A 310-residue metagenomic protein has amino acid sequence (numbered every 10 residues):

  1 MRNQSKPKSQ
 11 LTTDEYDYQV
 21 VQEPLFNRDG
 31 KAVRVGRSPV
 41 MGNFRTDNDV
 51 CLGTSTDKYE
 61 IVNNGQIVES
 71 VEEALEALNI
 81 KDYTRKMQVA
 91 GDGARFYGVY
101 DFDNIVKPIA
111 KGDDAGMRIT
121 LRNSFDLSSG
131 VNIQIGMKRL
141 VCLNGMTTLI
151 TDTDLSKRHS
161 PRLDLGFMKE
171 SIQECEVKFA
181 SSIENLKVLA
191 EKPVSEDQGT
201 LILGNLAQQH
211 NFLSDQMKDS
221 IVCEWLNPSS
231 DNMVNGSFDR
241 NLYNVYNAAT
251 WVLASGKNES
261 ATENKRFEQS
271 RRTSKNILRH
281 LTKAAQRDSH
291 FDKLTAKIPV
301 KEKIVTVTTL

Functional and structural regions predicted by a protein language model:
M1-E69, N79: Feature for intrinsically disordered/low-complexity regulatory segments and propeptides
M1-R28, Q88, N104-L310: Intrinsically disordered, low-complexity regions enriched in serine/threonine
R37, M41, V50-T54, Y83 (+3 more regions): A near-ubiquitous, low-amplitude feature marking generic local secondary-structure context
V62-E73, R95-Y97, G116: Short, well-structured alpha-helical interface segments that form or flank functional binding sites
E73-E76, W251: Extended, non-membrane alpha-helical segments enriched in charged/polar residues
E76-N104: A short acidic/basic microdomain associated with nuclease active sites
